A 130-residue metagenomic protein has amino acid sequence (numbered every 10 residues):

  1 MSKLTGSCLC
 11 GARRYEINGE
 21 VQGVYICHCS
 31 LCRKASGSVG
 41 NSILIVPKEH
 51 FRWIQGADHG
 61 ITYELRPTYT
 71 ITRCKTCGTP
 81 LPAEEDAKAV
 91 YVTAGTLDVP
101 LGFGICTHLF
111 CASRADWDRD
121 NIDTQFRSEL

Functional and structural regions predicted by a protein language model:
M1-L130: A short Gly-Trp-Pro
